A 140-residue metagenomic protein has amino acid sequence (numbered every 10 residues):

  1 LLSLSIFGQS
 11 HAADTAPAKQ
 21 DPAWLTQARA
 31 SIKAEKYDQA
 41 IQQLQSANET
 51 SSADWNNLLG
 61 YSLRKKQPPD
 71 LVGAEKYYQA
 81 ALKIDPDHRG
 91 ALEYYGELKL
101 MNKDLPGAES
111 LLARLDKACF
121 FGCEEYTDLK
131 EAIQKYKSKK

Functional and structural regions predicted by a protein language model:
A13-P22, E109-K140: Terminal, low-structured helical/coil segments at or just beyond the last alpha-helical repeat
K19-A47: Alpha-helical segment of the N-proximal tetratricopeptide repeat
R29, Y61-L63, E97: Residue-level recognition of tetratricopeptide repeat
K33-A34, K65-Q67, M101, A118 (+1 more regions): Register position in tetratricopeptide repeats
A34-Q39, Q67-A80, N102-L111: Structural signature of tandem alpha-helical TPR/SEL1-like repeats, specifically the intra-repeat loop/turn
T50, I84, K117-F121: Structural marker of alpha-solenoid helical repeat scaffolds
W55-N57, A91, E125: TPR alpha-solenoid repeat register
L58-L59, Y94, D128-A132: Canonical tetratricopeptide repeat
